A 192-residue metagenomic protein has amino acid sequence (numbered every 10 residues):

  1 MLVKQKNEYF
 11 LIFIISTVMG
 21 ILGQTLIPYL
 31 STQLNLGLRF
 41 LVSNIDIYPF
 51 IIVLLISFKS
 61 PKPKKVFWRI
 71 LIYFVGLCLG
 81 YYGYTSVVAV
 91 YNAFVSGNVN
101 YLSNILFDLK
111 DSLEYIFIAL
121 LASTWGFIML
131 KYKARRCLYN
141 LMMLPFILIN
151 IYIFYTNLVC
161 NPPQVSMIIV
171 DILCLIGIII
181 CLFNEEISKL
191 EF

Functional and structural regions predicted by a protein language model:
M1-F74, C78: N-terminal topogenic module of multi-pass integral membrane proteins
L2-N7, L182-F192: Membrane-interface capping segments at transmembrane-helix boundaries
T17-G23, N150-I151, I168-N184: Hydrophobic core of alpha-helical transmembrane segments in multi-pass integral membrane proteins
T25-Q33, T85-Y91, I153-P162: Juxtamembrane "helix-exit" motif on the non-cytosolic side of transmembrane helices
L38-F50, S103-A119, Q164-G177: Alpha-helical transmembrane segments of polytopic membrane proteins
W68-L79, Y139-N150, E191-F192: Central hydrophobic cores of alpha-helical transmembrane segments in multi-pass integral membrane proteins
Y82-N150: Membrane-proximal helix-loop-helix units in multi-pass membrane proteins
A134-R135, I153-M167, F183-I187: Membrane-helix boundary connector in multi-pass membrane proteins
